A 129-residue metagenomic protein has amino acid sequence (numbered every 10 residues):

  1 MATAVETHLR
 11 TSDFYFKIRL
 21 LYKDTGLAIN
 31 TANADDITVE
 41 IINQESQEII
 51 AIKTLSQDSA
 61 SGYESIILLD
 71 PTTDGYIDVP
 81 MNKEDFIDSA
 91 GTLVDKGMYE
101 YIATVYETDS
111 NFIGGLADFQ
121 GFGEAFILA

Functional and structural regions predicted by a protein language model:
M1-A129: Contiguous segments within soluble domain cores/interaction surfaces
